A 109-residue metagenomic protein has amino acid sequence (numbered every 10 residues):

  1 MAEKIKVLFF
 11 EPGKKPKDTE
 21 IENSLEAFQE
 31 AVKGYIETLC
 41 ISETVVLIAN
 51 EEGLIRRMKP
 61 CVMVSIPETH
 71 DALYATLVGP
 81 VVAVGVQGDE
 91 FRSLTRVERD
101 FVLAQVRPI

Functional and structural regions predicted by a protein language model:
A2-I109: Domain-length accessory/inserted modules outside core catalytic folds
